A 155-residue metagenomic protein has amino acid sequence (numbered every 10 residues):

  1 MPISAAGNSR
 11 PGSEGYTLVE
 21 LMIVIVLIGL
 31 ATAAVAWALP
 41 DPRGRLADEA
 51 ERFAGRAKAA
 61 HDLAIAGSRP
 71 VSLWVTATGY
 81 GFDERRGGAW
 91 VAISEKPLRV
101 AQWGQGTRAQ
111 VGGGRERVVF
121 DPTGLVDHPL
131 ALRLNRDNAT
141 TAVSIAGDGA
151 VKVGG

Functional and structural regions predicted by a protein language model:
M1-R10, M22, L30, A34-A66 (+2 more regions): N-terminal helix-rich module
E14-V26: N-terminal signal-anchor/signal peptide hydrophobic helix marking the start of the first transmembrane segment
